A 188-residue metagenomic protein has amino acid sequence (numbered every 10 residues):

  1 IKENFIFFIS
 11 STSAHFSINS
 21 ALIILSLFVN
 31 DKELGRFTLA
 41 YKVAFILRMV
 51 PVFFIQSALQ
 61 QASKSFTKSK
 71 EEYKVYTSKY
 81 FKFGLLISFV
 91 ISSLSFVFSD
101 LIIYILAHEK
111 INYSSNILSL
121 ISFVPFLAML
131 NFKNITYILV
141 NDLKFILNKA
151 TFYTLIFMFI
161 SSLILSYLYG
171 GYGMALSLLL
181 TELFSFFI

Functional and structural regions predicted by a protein language model:
I1, F54-Q60, M129-Y137, I164 (+1 more regions): C-terminal transmembrane helix end/exit motif
I1-I18, Q61-V75: Interhelical loop/hinge segments that connect adjacent transmembrane helices in multipass membrane
F5-F8, A21-L22, G35-P51, K82-F83: Alpha-helical transmembrane segments of polytopic membrane transporters and translocases
E33, T154-F187: Membrane-interface helix-loop junctions in multi-pass transport and translocation proteins
A44-K70, K74-T77, I135-V140: Helix-loop junctions and terminal segments of transmembrane helices in multi-pass membrane transport/translocation
K70-L86, S93-F98, S115-L118: Interfacial transmembrane-helix starts/ends
F96-M129, Y172: Interfacial segments at transmembrane-helix termini and the short loops linking adjacent helices
F123-Y153: Membrane-interface junctions at transmembrane-helix termini in multi-pass inner-membrane proteins
